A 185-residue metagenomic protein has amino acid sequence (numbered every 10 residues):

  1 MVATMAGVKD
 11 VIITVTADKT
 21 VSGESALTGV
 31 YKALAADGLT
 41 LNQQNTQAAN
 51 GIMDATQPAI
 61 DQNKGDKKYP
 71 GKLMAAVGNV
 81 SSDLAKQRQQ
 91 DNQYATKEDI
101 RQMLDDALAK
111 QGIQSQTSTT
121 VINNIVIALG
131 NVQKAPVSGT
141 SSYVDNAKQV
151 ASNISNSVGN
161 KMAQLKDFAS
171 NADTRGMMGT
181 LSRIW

Functional and structural regions predicted by a protein language model:
M1-G7: Signal peptide-directed extracytoplasmic domains
T4, I12-G112: Soluble oligomerization/assembly scaffold segments of membrane-associated complexes
K72-W185: C-terminal interaction module
